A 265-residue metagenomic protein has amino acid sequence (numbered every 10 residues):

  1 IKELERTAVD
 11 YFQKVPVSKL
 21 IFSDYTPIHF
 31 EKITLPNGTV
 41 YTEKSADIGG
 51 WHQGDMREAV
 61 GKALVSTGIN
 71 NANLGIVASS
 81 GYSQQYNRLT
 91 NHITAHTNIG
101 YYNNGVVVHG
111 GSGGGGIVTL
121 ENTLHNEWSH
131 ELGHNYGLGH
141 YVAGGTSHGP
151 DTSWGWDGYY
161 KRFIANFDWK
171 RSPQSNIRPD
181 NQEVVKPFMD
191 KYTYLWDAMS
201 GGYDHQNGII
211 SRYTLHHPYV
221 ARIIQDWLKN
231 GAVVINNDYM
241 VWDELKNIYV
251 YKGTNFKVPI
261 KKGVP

Functional and structural regions predicted by a protein language model:
I1-V107, S112-G115, T119-L124, Y136 (+1 more regions): Propeptide-to-catalytic entry region of secreted or membrane-anchored zinc metalloproteases
T7, W128-S129, L195: Generic detector of short, well-ordered, non-transmembrane alpha-helical segments enriched in hydrophobic residues
H52-A63, E127, S172-V185: Short, surface-exposed, charge-dense and proline/glycine-enriched linear segments
V108-G111, E131, H148-D151: Structured, charged interaction cores in eukaryotic nuclear gene-expression proteins
N122-E127, T193: Conserved structured core elements
W128, L132-Y136: Active-site His/Glu-centered metal-binding helix of metallohydrolases
S147-P265: Replace "(M1/M4/M9/M12/WLM)" with "(e.g., M1/M4/M8/M9/M12/M26/WLM)" and add "not limited to" to clarify scope
